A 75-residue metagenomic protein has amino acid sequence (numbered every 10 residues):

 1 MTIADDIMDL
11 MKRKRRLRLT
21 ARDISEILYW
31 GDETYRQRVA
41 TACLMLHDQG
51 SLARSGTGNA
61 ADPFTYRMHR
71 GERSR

Functional and structural regions predicted by a protein language model:
M1-R13, L17, E33, G71-R75: Short alpha-helical segments that sit at the start of domains
D5, A21-R22, A40-C43: Short amphipathic alpha-helical segments
L10, I27, A42-M45: Alpha-helical recognition domains of nuclear gene-regulatory proteins
L17-L28: Short acidic, hydrophobic short linear motifs in intrinsically disordered regions
A21, Y35, G56-T57: Residue-level detector of family-conserved "landmark" positions at structurally sensitive sites
E33-D48: Short amphipathic alpha-helical interaction segments
H47-T57: A short, conserved structural fragment
T57-R75: Short, cationic-aromatic polyanion-contact patches
